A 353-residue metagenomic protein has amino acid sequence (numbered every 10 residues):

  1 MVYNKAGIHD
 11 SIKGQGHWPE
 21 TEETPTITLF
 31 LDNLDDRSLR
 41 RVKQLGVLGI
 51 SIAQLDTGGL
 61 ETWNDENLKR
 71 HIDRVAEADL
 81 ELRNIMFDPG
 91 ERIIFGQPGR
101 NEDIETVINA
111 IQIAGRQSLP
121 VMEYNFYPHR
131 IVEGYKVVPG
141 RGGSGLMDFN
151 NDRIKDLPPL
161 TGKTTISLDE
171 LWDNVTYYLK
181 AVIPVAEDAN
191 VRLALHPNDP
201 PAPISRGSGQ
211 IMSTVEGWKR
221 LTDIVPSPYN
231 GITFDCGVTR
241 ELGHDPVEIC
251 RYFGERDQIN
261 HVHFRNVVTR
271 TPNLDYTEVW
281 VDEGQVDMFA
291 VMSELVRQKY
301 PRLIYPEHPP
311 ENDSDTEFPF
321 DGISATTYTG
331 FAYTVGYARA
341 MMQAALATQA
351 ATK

Functional and structural regions predicted by a protein language model:
V2-D10, H17-L60, N67, R74-A78 (+1 more regions): Ligand-binding pocket scaffold of soluble enzyme catalytic domains
V2-P25, L39-K43, I93-G96, I104-E105 (+7 more regions): Histidine-acidic metal/acid-base catalytic patches
L31-D35, D56, D88, F126-R130 (+4 more regions): Active-site-proximal loop/turn and secondary-structure-junction residues that shape catalytic pockets, frequently
D35, D56, G99, L160 (+3 more regions): Residue-level detector of alpha-helix boundaries and kinks
D35, N64, S167, Q285-D287: A diffuse structural propensity rather than consistent per-protein peaks
G49-S51, N84, E123, A194 (+2 more regions): Conserved beta-strand positions in the central sheet of alpha/beta enzyme cores
A53-T176, E187-D188, V238, P301: Structural motif corresponding to the early beta-alpha repeats
